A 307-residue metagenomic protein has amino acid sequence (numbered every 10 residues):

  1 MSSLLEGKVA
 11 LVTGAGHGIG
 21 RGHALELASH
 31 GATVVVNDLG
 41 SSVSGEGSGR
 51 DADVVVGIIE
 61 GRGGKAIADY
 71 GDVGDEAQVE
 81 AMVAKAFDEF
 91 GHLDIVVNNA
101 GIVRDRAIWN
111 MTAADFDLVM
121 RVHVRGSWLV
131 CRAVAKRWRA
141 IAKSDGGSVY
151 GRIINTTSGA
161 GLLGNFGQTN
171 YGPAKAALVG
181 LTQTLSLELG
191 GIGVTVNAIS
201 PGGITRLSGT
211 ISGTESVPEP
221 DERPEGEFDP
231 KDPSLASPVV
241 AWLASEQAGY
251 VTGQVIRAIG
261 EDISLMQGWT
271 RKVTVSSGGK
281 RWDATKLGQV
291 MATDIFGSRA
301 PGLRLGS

Functional and structural regions predicted by a protein language model:
S3-V36: Canonical Rossmann dinucleotide-binding motif of NAD(H)/NADP(H)-dependent dehydrogenases/reductases, specifically
E6, R62-K65, K85-N98, R104 (+1 more regions): A glycine-rich helix->loop->beta "capping" turn within Rossmann-like NAD(P)(H)-dependent oxidoreductase domains
G20, C131, A174, T182: Active-site helix of classical SDR
G49, Y70-V83, A113: The beta1-alpha1 cofactor-binding region of Rossmann-like NAD(H)/NADP(H)-dependent oxidoreductases
A107-I108, D115-D117: Substrate-binding pocket helix/loop in short-chain dehydrogenase/reductase
S158: Residue(s) in the substrate-gating loop at a strand-loop-helix junction that position the organic substrate next
E219-S307: C-terminal helical subdomain
